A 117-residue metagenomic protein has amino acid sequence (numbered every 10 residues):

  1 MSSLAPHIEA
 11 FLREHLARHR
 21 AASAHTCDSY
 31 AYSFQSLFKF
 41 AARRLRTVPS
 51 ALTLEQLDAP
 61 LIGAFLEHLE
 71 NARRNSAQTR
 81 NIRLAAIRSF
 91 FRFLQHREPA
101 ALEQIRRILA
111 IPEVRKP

Functional and structural regions predicted by a protein language model:
M1-S3, E55-Q56: A short, ordered amphipathic alpha-helix with a cationic face
S2-E9, C27: Onset of an N-terminal alpha helix
E9-H25, Y32-P117: N-terminal core-binding DNA-recognition domain of tyrosine recombinases/integrases
